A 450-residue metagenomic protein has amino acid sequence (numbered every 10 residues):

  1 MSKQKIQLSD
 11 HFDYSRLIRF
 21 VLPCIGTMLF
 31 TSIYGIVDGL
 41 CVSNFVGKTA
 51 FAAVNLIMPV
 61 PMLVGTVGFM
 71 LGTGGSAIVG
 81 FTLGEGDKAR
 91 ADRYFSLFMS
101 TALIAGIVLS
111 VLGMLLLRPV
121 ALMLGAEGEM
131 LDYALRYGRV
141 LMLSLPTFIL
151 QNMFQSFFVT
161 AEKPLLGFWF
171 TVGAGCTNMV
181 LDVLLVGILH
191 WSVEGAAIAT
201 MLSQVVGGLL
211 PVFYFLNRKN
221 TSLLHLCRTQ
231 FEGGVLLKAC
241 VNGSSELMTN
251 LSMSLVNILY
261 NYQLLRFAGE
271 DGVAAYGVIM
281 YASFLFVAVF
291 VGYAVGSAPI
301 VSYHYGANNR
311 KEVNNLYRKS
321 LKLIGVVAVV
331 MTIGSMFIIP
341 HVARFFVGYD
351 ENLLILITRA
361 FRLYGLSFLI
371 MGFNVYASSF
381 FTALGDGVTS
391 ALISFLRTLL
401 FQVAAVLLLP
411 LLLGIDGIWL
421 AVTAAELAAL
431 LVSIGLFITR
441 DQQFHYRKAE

Functional and structural regions predicted by a protein language model:
M1-V21, V79-P146, I188-S244, V301-S367 (+1 more regions): Short alpha-helical transmembrane segments in multi-pass integral membrane proteins
S9-V46, P59-G74, I78, L103-S110 (+4 more regions): N-terminal transmembrane alpha-helices
R19-D38, V140, A174, S203-G207 (+4 more regions): Transmembrane helical elements of multi-pass membrane transporters/channels
C24, M28, L40, N44 (+16 more regions): Transmembrane alpha-helix boundary and packing residues in multipass membrane permease domains and related
I33-A52, A121-G128, L184-W191, L251-Y281 (+4 more regions): Helix-terminus/linker motif at the lipid-water interface of multi-pass membrane proteins
V42-M62, E129-Y133, V193-E194, V235-N242 (+5 more regions): Interfacial/gating helices of multi-pass transporter permease domains
F51-V111, F148-G167, A275-I339, M371-I393: Small-residue-rich hydrophobic transmembrane alpha-helices
G72, V140-V159, G167-N178, A196-P211 (+5 more regions): Short runs within selected transmembrane alpha-helices of multi-pass transporters and secretion channels
